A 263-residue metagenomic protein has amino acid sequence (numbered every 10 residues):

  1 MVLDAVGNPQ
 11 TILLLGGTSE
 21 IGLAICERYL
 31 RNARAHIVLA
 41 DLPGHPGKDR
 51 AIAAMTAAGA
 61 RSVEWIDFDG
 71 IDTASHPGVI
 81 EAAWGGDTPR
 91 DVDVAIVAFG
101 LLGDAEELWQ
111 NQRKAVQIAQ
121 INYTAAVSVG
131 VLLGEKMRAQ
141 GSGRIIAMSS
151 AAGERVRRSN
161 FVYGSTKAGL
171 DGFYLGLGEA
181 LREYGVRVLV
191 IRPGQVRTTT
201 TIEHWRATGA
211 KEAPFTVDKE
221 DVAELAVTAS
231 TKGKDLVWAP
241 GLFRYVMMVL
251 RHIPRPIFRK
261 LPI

Functional and structural regions predicted by a protein language model:
T18-S19: Conserved glycine-rich cofactor-binding loop
M55-A74: Rossmann-fold cofactor-recognition segment
W84, D91, G100-V116, S159: Conserved mid-core segment of classical short-chain dehydrogenase/reductases
G130, T166: Active-site helix of classical SDR
E135, E179-E183: Alpha-helical segment proximal to the catalytic Tyr-Lys
S150: Residue(s) in the substrate-gating loop at a strand-loop-helix junction that position the organic substrate next
V190, A210-M248: C-terminal helical subdomain
